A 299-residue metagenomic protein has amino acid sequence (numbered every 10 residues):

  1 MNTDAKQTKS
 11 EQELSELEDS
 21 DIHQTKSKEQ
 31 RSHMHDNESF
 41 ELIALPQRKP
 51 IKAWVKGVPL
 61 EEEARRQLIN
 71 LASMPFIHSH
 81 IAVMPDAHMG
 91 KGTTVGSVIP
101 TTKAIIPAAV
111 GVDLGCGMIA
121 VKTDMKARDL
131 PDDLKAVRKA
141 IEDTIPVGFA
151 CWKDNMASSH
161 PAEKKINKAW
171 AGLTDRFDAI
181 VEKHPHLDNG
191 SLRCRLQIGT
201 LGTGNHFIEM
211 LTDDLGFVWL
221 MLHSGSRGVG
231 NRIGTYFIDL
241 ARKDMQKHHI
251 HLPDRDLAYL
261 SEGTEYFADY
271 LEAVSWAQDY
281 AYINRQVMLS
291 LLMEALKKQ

Functional and structural regions predicted by a protein language model:
T3-D4: Short, low-complexity, charge-dense intrinsically disordered segments
Q7-L17, S27-R31: Cationic, low-complexity basic patches in intrinsically disordered or flexible, solvent-exposed regions
H33-H80, A104-A109, L114-L215, R232-Q299: Glycine-rich, flexible loop motifs
K91-T102, D124: Glycine-rich loop at the start of a catalytic domain that most often binds anionic cofactors/ligands
F217-W219: Hydrophobic residues embedded in beta-strands of well-ordered beta-sheets
